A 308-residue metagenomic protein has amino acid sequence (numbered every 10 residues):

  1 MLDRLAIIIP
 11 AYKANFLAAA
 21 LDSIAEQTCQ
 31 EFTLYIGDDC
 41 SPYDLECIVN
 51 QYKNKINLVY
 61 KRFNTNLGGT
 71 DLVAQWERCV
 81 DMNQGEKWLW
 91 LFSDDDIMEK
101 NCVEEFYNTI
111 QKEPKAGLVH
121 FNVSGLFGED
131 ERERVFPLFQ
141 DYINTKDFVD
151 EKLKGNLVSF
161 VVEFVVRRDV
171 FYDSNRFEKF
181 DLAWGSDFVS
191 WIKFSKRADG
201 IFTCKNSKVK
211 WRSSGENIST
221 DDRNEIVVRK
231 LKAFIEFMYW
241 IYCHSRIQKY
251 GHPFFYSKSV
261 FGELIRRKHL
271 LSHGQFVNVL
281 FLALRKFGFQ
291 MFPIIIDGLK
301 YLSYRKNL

Functional and structural regions predicted by a protein language model:
K13-E26: Short, well-formed alpha-helical segments that are part of the catalytic scaffolds of diverse glycosyltransferases
A25-R62: Acidic donor-binding segment of Leloir-type glycosyltransferases
N64-Q84: Glycine-rich, basic loop-to-helix element that forms the pyrophosphate-binding segment of sugar-nucleotide handling
E86-I97: Short beta-strand-to-loop acidic/aromatic patch adjacent to the donor-nucleotide binding site
V103-R134: Conserved donor NDP-sugar-binding/catalytic core segment of glycosyltransferases
Y142-N224: Conserved nucleotide-sugar donor-binding catalytic segment
A183, S207-G215, T220-Y250, H273-A283: Catalytic core of nucleotide-sugar-dependent glycosyltransferases
F261-L308: Membrane-interface aromatic/basic loop that binds lipid-linked glycans or pyrophosphate carriers, typified by
